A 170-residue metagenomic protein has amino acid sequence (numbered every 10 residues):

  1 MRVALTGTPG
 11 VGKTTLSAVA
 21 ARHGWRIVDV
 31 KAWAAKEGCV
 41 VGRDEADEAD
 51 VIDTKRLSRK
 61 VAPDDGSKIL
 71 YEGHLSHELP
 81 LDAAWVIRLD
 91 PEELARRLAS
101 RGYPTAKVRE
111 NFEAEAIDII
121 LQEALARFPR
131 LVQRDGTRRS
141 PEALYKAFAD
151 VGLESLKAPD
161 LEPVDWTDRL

Functional and structural regions predicted by a protein language model:
L5: Hydrophobic anchor at the beta1->P-loop junction of P-loop NTPases
T8, A20: P-loop (Walker A) phosphate-binding loop of NTP-binding proteins
K13: Conserved lysine of the Walker
L16-S17: Post-Walker A alpha-helix
W25-L79, D160-L170: ATP-dependent small-molecule kinase phosphotransfer cores that center on conserved nucleotide phosphate-binding segments
G42, L89-V132: A glycine- and Lys/Arg-enriched "phosphate-lid" helix/loop adjacent to the NTP-binding pocket of small-molecule kinases
I69, A84-V86, L131: Short, well-ordered beta-strand core segments
S100, L125-L170: NTP-dependent small-molecule kinase module
